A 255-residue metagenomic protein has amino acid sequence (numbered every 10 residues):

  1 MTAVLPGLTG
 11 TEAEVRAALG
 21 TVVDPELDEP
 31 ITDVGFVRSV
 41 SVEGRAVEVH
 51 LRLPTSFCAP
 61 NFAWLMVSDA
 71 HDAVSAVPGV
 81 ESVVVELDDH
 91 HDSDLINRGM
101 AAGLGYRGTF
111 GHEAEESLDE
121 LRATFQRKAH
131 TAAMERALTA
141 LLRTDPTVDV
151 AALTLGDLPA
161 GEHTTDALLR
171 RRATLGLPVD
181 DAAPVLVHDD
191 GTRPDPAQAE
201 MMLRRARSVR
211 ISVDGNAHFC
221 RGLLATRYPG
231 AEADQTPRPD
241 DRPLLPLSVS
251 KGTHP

Functional and structural regions predicted by a protein language model:
M1-S56, N61-P255: Domain-level signature for proteins that mediate thiol-based redox and metal-cofactor handling
